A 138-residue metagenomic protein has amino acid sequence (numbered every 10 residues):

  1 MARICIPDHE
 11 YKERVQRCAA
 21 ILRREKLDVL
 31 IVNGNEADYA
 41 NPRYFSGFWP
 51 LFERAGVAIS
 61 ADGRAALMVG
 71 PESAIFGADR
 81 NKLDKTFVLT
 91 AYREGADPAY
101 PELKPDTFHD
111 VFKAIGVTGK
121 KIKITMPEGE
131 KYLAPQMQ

Functional and structural regions predicted by a protein language model:
M1-Q138: A composition/biophysics-driven feature that prefers long, compositionally simple stretches
